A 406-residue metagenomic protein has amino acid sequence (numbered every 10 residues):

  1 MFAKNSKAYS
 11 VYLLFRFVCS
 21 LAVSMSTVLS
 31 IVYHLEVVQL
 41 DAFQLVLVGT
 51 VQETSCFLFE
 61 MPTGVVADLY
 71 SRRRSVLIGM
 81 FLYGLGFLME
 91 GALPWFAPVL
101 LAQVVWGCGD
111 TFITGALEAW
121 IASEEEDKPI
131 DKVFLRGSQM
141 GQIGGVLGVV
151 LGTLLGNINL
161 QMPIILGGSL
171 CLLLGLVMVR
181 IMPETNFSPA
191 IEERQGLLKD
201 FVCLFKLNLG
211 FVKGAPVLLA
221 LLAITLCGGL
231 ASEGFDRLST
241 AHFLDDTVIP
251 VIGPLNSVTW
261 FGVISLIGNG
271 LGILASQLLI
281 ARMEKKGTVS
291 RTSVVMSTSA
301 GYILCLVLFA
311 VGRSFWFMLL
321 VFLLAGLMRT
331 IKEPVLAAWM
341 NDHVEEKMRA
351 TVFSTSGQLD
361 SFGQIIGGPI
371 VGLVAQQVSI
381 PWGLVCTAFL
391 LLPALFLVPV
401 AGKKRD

Functional and structural regions predicted by a protein language model:
M1-S6, I181-L222: Juxtamembrane intracellular "pre-TM" segments in multi-pass secondary transporters
F2-F57, V217-S265: Helix-loop boundary and gating motifs at the non-cytosolic
V32, E36, V146-G167, A241-I252 (+3 more regions): Transmembrane alpha-helix termini and helix-breaking/packing motifs in multi-pass membrane transporters
C56-P94: Conserved MFS/SLC helix-loop-helix module at the cytosolic interface between two early adjacent transmembrane helices
V76, T292-V295: Primarily marks hydrophobic transmembrane alpha-helices of the MFS/SLC 12-helix fold
F81-W95, A300-R313: C-terminal ends and interior cores of transmembrane alpha-helices in multi-pass membrane transporters/permeases
V104-I143: Cytoplasmic helix-loop-helix junction between adjacent transmembrane helices in 12-TM secondary transporters
I165-G167, L172-R194, P399-D406: Helix-loop junctions on the cytosolic side of multi-pass membrane transporters, especially the intracellular loop
